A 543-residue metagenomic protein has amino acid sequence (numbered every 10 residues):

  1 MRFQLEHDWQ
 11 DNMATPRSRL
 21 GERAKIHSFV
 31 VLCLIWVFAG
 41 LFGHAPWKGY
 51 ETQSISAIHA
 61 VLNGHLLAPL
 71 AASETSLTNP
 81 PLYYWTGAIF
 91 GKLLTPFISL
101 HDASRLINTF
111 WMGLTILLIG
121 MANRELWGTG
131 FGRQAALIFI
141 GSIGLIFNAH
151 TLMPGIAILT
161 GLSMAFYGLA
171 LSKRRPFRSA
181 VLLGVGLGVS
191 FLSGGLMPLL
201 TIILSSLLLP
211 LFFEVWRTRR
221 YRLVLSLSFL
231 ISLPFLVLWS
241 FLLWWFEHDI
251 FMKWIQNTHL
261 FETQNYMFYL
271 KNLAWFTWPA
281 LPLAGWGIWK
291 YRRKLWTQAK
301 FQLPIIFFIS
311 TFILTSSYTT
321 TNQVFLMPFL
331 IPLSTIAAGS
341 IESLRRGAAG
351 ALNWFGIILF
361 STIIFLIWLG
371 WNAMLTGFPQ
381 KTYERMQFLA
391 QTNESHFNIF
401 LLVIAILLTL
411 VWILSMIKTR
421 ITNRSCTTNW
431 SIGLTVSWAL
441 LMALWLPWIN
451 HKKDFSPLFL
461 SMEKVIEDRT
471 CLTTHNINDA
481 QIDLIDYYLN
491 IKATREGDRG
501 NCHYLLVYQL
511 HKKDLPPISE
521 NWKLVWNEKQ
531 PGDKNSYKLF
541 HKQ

Functional and structural regions predicted by a protein language model:
G21-E51, I231-L243: Transmembrane signal-anchor helices characteristic of membrane glycosylation enzymes that use polyprenol
I35-F38, Q53-T75, L82, I89-K92: Extracytosolic helix-loop segments that constitute the early lumenal/periplasmic catalytic or substrate-binding loops
S54-A60, V185-G186, S193, M197-Q323 (+2 more regions): Transmembrane-lumen/periplasm boundary regions of multi-pass, lipid-linked membrane glycan transferases
P81-W85, L94-L114, N148, L152: Loop-to-helix entry region of an early transmembrane alpha helix in multi-pass inner-membrane enzymes
L106-L126, M164: Transmembrane-helix motifs of polytopic, lipid-linked glycan transferases
R124-G130, A165-L182, V189-S190, I341-L344: Membrane-interface transmembrane helices that cradle and orient dolichyl/undecaprenyl
G144-I158, G195: Short acidic/glycine- and proline-prone juxtamembrane loop motifs at membrane-interface regions of multi-pass membrane
I404-M416, S425-H541: Short periplasmic/luminal acceptor-recognition loop of GT-C membrane glycosyltransferases, typified by
